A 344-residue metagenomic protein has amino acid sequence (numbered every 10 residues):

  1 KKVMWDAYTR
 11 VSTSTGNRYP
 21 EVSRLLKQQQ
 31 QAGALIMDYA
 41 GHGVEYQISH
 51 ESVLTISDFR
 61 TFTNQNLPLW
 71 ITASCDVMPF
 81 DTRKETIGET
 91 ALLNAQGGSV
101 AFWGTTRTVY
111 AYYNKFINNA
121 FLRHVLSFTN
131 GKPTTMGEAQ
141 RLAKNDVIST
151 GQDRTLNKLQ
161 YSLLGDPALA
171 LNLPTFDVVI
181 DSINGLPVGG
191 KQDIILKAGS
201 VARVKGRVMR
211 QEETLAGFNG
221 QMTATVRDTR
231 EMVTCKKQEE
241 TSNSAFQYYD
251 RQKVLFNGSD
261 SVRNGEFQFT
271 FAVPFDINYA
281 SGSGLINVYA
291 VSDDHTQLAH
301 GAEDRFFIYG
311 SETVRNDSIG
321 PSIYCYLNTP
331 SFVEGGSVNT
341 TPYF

Functional and structural regions predicted by a protein language model:
K1-S259, R263-A272, A280-G282, V288-T313 (+1 more regions): Cysteine-dependent hydrolase recognition
V314-F344: N-terminal non-catalytic regions of secreted/periplasmic and cell-surface proteins
